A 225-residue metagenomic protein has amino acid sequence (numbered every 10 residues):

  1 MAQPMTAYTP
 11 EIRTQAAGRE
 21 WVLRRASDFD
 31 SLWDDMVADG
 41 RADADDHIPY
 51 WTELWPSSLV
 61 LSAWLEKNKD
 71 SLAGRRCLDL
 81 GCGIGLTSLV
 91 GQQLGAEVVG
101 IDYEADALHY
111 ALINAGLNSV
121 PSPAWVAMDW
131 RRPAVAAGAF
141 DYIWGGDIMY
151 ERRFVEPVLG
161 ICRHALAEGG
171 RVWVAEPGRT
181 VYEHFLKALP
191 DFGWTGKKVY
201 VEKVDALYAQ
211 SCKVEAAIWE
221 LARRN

Functional and structural regions predicted by a protein language model:
M1-N225: S-adenosylmethionine-dependent methyltransferases
